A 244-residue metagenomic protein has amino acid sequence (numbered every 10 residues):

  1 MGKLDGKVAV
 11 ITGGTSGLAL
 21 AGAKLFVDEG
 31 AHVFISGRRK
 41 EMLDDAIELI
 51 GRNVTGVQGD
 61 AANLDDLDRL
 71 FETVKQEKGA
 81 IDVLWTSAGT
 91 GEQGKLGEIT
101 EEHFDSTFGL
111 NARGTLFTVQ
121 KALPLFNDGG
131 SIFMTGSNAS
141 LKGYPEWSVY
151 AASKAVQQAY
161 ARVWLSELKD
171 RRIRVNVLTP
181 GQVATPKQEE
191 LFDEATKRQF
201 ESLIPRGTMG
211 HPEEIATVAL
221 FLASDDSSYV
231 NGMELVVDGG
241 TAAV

Functional and structural regions predicted by a protein language model:
V8, T15-S16: Conserved glycine-rich cofactor-binding loop
W85, K169, R174, V230-G232: Short, small/polar-rich loop/turn modules that mediate ligand/substrate recognition or access, typified
K95-L96, T100-F108, Q188, F200: Substrate-binding pocket helix/loop in short-chain dehydrogenase/reductase
V119, S153, A161: Active-site helix of classical SDR
P124, L165-D170, S228: Alpha-helical segment proximal to the catalytic Tyr-Lys
L125, M209-V237, A242-A243: C-terminal substrate-recognition "lid" of short-chain dehydrogenase/reductases
S137: Residue(s) in the substrate-gating loop at a strand-loop-helix junction that position the organic substrate next
